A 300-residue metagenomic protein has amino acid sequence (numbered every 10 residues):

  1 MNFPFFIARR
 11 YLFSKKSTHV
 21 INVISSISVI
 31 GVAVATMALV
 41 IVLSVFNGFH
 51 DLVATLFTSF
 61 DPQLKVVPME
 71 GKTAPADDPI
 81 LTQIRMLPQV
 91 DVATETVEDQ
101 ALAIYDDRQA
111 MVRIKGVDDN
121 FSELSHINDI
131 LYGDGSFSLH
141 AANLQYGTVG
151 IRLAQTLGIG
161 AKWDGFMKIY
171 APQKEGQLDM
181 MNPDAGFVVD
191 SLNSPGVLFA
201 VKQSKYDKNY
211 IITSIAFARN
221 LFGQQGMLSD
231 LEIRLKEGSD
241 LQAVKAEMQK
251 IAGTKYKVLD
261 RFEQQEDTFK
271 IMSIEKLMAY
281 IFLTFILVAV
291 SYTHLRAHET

Functional and structural regions predicted by a protein language model:
M1-T36, H50, H294: N-terminal Sec/SRP start-transfer signal
L12, F57, Q83-P88, M248 (+1 more regions): Hydrophobic C-terminal alpha-helix "anchor/cap" residues
K15-S26, E237-S291: Peri-transmembrane interface segments
A35-F46, L287-S291: Alpha-helical transmembrane segments
F46, H50-I80: Membrane-interface junction motifs in transport/secretion proteins
L64-P68, M227-K245: A short beta-strand structural signal in non-transmembrane regions
R85-I211, A216-Q224: A structural signal for hydrophobic secondary-structure junctions, strongest on transmembrane helix-loop-helix units
T293-T300: Conserved small/polar residues in nucleotide/adenosyl-binding loops
